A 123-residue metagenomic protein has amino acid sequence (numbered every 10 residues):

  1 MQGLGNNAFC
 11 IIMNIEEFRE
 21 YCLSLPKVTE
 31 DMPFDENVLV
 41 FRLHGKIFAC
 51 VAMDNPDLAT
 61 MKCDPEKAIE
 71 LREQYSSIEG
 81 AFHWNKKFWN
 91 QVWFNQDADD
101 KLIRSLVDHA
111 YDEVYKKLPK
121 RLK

Functional and structural regions predicted by a protein language model:
Q2-K123: Charge-dense, helix-prone N-terminal extensions
